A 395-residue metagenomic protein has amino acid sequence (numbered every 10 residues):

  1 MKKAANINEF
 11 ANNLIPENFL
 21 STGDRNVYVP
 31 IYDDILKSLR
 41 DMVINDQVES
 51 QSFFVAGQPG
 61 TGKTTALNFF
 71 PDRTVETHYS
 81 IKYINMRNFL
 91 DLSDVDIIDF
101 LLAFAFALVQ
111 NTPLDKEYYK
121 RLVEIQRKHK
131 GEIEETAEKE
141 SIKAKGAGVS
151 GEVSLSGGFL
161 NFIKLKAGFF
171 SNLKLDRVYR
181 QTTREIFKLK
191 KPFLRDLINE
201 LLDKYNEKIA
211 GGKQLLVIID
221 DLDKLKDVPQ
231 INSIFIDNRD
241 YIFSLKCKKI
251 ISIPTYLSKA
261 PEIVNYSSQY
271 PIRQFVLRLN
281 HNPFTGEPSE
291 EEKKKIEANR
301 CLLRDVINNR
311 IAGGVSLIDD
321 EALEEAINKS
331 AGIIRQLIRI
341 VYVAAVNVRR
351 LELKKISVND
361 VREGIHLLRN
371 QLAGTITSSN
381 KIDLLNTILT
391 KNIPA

Functional and structural regions predicted by a protein language model:
M1-H78, Y83: Walker A/P-loop-proximal flanking segment of P-loop NTPase domains
N6, E185, L189, F193-L323: The catalytic "switch" region of P-loop NTPases
N12, E17-L36, V48, N172-K204 (+1 more regions): Alpha-helix-centered segments that form part of catalytic cores
Q51-G212: P-loop NTPase nucleotide-binding core
V55-Q58, G62, V217, L222-L225 (+5 more regions): Conserved catalytic-core segments centered on acid/base and nucleophilic motifs
A66-N68, S93-D96, K226-N232, A260-N265 (+1 more regions): A short acidic (Asp/Glu
I81-N88, Q274-F275, I356-E363: Conserved beta-strand -> loop -> alpha-helix junction used to position metal-binding or nucleic-acid-contacting
E152, G313-A395: C-terminal alpha-helical "lid" subdomain
